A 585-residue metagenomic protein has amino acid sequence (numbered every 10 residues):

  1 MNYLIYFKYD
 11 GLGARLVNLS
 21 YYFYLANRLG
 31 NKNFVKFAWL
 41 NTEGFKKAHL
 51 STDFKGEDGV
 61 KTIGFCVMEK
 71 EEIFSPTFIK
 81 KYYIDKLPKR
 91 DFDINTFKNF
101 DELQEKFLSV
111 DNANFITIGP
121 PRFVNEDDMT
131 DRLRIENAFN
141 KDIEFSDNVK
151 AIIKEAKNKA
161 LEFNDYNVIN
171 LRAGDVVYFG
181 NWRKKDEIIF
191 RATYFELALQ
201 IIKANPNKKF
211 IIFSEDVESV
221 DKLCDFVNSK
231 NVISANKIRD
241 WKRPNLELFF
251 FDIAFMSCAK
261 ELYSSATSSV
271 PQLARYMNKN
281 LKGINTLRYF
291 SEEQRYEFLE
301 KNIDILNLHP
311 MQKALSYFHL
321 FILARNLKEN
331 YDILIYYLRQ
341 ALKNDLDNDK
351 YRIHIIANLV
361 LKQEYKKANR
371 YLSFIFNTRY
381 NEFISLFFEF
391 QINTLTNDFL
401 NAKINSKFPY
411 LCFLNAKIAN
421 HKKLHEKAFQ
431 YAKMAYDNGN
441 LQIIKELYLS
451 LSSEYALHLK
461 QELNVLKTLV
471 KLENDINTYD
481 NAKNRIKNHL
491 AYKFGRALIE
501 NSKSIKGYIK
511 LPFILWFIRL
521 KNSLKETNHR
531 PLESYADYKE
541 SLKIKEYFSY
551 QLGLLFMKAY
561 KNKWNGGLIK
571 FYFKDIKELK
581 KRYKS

Functional and structural regions predicted by a protein language model:
N2-R172, V176-G180: Secretory-pathway glycan-assembly enzymes, especially type II membrane glycosyltransferases that use nucleotide-sugar
L4-D10, L16-F23, L40, F249-Q294: A donor-sugar binding/catalytic signature common to diverse glycosyltransferases and related nucleotide-sugar
K46-E72, V220-K230, Y371-L372, L447-Y455 (+1 more regions): Short, aromatic/basic amphipathic alpha-helical patches
N170-Y178, A198-P244: Catalytic donor nucleotide-activated moiety binding site of glycosyltransferases and closely related
R172-E196: Active-site His/acidic residue clusters
S269-I322, D345: Catalytic binding pocket for nucleotide-activated donors in carbohydrate/polymer assembly enzymes
H309-V470: Extended amphipathic alpha-helical coiled-coil/heptad-repeat regions
P409, F413-K417, H425-S585: Boundary detector for helix-to-coil junctions that initiate low-complexity/charged tails
